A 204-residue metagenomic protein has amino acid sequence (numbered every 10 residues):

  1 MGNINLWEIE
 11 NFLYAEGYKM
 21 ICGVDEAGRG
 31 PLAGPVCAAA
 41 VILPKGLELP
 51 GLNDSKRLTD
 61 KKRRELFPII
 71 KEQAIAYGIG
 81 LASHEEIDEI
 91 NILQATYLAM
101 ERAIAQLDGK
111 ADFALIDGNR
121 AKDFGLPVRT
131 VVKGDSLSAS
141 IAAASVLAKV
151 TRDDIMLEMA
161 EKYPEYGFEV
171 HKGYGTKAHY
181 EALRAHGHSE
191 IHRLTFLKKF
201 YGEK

Functional and structural regions predicted by a protein language model:
M1-K204: RNase H-like, Mg2+-dependent phosphodiesterase core, and more generally RNA phosphate-backbone-engaging helix-loop
